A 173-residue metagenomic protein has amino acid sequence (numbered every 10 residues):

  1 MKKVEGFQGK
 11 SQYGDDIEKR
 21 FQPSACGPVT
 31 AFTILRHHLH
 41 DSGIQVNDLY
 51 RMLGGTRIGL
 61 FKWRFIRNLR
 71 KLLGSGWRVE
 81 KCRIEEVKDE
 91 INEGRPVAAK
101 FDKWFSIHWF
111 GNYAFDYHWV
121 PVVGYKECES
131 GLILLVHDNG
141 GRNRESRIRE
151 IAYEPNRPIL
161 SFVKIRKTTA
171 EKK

Functional and structural regions predicted by a protein language model:
M1-F7, I58, Y113-A114, V123-K173: Noncatalytic regulatory segments and standalone regulatory/sensor domains
M1-G59, K103, F110, K126-C128 (+1 more regions): Active-site-adjacent structural segments surrounding the nucleophilic cysteine of cysteine proteases and isopeptidases
P28, F61-K62, I66, F115: A structural signal for well-ordered alpha-helical scaffolds and beta->alpha junctions
I34, H38, L73, R95-A98 (+2 more regions): Short, well-ordered alpha-helical segments in soluble proteins
D41-I44, L60, R64, C82 (+1 more regions): Short coil/turn linker and secondary-structure boundary residues
W63-D89: Helix-adjacent hinge/juxtasegments
E80-H137, K172: Active-site-adjacent substructure of cysteine-protease-like catalytic cores
